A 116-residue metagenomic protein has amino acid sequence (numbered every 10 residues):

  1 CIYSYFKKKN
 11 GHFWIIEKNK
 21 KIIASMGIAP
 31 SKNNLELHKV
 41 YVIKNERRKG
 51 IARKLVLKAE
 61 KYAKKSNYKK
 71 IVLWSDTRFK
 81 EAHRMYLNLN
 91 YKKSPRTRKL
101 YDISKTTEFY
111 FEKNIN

Functional and structural regions predicted by a protein language model:
C1-K39, I43-K44, V56-K58, P95-K99 (+1 more regions): Acetyl-CoA-dependent GNAT
F6, K69-N116: C-terminal "cap" of GNAT-fold acetyltransferases
K7, K64-K65: Residue-level signal for alpha-helix termini/capping positions
K20, A24, G50-A52, N90: Conserved phosphate-binding and hydrolysis motifs of nucleotide-dependent enzymes
L35, K49, F109: Glycine-centered loop/turn positions within well-structured domains that cap or flank conserved ligand/cofactor-binding
V42, R48-K61, N88: Conserved acetyl-CoA-binding loop-helix of GNAT-fold acetyltransferases
K49, K65-K69: Short coil/turn segments at alpha/beta junctions that flank glycine-rich nucleotide-binding fingerprints
